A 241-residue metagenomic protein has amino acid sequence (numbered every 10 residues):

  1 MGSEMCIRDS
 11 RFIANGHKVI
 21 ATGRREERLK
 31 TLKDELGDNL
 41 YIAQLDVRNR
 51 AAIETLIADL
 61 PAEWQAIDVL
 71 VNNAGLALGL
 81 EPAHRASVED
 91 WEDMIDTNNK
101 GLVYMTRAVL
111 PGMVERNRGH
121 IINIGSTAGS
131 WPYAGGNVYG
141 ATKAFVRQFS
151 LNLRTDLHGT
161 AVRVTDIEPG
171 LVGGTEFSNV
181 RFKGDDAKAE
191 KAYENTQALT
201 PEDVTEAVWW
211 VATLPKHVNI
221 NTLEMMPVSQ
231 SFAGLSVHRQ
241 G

Functional and structural regions predicted by a protein language model:
M1-I7: Short, small-residue-biased leader/transition segments that mark boundaries at the very start of proteins
E27, L45-T55, V88: The beta1-alpha1 cofactor-binding region of Rossmann-like NAD(H)/NADP(H)-dependent oxidoreductases
E81-A83, D90-D93: Substrate-binding pocket helix/loop in short-chain dehydrogenase/reductase
T106, T142: Active-site helix of classical SDR
P111, T155-D156: Alpha-helical segment proximal to the catalytic Tyr-Lys
S126: Residue(s) in the substrate-gating loop at a strand-loop-helix junction that position the organic substrate next
D166-I167, D186-G234: C-terminal helical subdomain
